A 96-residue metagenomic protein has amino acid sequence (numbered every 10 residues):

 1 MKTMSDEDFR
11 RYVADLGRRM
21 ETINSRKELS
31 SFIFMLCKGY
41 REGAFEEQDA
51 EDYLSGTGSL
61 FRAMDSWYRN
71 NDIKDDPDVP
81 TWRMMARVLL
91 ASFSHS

Functional and structural regions predicted by a protein language model:
K2-S66: Amphipathic alpha-helical packing elements
N70-S96: Amphipathic alpha-helical binding modules
